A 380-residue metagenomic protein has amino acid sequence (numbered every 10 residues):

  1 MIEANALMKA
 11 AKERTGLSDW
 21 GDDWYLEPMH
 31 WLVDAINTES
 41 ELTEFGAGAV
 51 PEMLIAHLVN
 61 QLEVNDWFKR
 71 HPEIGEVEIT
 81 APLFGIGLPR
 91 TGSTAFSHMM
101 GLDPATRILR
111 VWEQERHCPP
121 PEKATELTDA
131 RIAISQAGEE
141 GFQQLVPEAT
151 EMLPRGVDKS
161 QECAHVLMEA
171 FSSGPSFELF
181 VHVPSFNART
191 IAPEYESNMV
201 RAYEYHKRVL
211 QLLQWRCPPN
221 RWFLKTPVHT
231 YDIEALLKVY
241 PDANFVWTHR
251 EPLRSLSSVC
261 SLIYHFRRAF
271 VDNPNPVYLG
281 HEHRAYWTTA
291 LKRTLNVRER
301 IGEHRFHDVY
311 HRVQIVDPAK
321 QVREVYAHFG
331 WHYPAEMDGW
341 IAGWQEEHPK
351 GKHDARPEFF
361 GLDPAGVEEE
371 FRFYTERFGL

Functional and structural regions predicted by a protein language model:
M1-D66, P184-Y203, L210-C217, C260-L380: PAPS-dependent sulfotransferases, especially Golgi type II membrane carbohydrate sulfotransferases
D66-E76: Pre-Walker A adenine-sensing motif
T80-L83: Pre-Walker A (Motif I) flank of P-loop NTPase domains
G85-D103: Glycine-rich phosphate-binding P-loop
I86-L88, F223-P227, H311: Short His-Asn-centered micro-motif
L102-W112: Post-Walker A helix-loop "phosphate-sensing" segment adjacent to the P-loop in P-loop NTPases
E115-W222: PAPS-dependent sulfation machinery
K225, L236-S261: Conserved phosphate-donor/acceptor-positioning beta-strand/loop module used by diverse small-molecule
